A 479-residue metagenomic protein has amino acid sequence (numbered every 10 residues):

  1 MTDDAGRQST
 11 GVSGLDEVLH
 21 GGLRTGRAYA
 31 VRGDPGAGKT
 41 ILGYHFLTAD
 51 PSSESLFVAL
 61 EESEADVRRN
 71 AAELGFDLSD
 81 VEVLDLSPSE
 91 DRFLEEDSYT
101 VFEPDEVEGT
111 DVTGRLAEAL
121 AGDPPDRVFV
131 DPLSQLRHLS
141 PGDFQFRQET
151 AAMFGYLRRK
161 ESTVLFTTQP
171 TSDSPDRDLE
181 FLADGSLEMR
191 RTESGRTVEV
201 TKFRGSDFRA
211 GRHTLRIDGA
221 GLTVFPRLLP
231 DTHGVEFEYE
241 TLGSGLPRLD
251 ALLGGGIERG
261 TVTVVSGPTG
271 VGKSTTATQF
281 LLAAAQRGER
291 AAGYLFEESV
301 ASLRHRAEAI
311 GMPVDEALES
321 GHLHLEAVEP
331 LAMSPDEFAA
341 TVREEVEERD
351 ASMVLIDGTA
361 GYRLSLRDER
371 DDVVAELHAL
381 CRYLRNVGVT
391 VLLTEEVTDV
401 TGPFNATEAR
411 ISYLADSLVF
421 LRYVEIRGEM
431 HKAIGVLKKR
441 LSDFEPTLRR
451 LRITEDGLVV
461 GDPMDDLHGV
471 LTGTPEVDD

Functional and structural regions predicted by a protein language model:
M1-V12: Terminal disorder- and signal-encoded targeting elements
D4-G6, R191-P247, E344-R349, M353 (+2 more regions): Conserved P-loop NTPase
T10-G22, G245-G256: Pre-Walker A adenine-sensing motif
R24, G36, E258: Residues immediately N-terminal to the Walker A/P-loop in ABC ATPase nucleotide-binding domains
A28-R32, T263-S266: Short hydrophobic/aromatic beta-strand immediately N-terminal to the Walker A/P-loop
G36, T40-E95, P268-L331: Conserved P-loop
E61-A65, P88-D91, S134-Q135, V164 (+11 more regions): Conserved nucleotide-binding/hydrolysis micro-motifs of P-loop NTPases
D105-L182, S334-L414: P-loop NTPase motor core
